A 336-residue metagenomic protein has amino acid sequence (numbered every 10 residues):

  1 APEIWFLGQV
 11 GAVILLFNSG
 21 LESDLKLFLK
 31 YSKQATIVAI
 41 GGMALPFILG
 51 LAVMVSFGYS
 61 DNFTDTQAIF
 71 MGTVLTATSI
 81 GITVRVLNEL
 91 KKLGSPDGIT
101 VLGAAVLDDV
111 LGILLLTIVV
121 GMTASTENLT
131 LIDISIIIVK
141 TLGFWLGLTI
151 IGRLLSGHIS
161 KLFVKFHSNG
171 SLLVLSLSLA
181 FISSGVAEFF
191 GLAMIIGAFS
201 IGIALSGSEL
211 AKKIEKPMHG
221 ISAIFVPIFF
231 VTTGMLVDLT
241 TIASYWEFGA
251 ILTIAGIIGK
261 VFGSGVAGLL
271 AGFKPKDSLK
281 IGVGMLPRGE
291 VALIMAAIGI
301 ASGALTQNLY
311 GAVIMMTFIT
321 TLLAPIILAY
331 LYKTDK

Functional and structural regions predicted by a protein language model:
A1-K336: Transmembrane helical cores of multi-pass secondary ion antiporters/exchangers
